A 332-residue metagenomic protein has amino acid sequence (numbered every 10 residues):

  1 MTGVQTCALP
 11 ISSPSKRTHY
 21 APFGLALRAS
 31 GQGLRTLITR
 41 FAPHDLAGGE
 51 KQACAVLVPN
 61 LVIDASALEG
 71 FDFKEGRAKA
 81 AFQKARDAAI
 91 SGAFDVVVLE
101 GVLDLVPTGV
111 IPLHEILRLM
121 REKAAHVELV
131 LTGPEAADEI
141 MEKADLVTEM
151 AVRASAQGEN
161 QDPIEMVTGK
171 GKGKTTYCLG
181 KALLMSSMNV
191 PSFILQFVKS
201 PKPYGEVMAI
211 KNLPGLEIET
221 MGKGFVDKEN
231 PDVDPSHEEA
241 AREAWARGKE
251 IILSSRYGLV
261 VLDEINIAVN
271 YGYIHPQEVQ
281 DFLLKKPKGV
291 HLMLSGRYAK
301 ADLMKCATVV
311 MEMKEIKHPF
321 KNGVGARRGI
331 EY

Functional and structural regions predicted by a protein language model:
T2-L9: Short, small-residue-biased leader/transition segments that mark boundaries at the very start of proteins
P10-G24, M166-C178: Glycine-rich phosphate-binding P-loop
S15-K16, P43, V152-A156, G171-K172 (+3 more regions): Short, acidic/turn-prone active-site loops that include or flank metal/cofactor- and phosphate-binding residues
L25-A80, K84-I90, K181-E243, K249-I251: N-terminal phosphate/diphosphate-binding loop that engages ATP/GTP or pyrophosphate donors across diverse enzyme folds
G70-A125, K228-H291: Phosphate-binding/switch loop-helix module in NTP-utilizing enzymes
R121, H126, A156-G158, I164-M166 (+3 more regions): P-loop/Walker A phosphate-binding loop and immediately adjacent motor/lid segment at beta-alpha junctions
P134-G158, R297-Y332: Phosphate-binding/switch region of NTP-binding enzymes
